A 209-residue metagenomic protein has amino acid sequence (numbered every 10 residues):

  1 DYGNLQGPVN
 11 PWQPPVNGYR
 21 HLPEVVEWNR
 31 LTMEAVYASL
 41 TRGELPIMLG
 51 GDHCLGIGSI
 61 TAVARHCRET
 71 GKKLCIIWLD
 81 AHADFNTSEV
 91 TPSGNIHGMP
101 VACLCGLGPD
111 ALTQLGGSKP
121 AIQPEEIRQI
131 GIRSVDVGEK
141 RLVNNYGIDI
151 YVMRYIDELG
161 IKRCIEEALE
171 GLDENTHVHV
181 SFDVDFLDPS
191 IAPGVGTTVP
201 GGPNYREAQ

Functional and structural regions predicted by a protein language model:
D1-Q209: Conserved alpha-helical scaffold segments that buttress catalytic/binding sites
